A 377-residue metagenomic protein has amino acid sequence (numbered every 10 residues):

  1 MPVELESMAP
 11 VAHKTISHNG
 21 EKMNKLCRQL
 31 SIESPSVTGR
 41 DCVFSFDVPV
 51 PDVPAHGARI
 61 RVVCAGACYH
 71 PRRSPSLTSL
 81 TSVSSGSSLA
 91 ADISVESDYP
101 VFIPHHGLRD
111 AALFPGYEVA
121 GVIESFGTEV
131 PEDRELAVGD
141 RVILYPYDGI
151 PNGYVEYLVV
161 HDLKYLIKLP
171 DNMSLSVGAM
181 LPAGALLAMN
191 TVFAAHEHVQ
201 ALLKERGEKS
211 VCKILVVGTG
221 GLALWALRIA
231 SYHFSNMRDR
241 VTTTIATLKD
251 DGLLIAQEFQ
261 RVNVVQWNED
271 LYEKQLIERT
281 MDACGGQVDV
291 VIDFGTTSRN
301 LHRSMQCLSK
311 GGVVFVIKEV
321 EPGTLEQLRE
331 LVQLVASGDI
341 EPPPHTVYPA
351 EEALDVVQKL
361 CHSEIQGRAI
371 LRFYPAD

Functional and structural regions predicted by a protein language model:
P2-E4, P10, K14, H18 (+1 more regions): C-terminal hydrophobic helical "lid"/dimerization subdomain of Rossmann-like NAD(P)H-dependent oxidoreductases
P49-G66, S76-G149: Glycine-rich beta-strand-centered segment in the early N-terminal region that forms part of a ligand/cofactor-binding
L108-A112, Y117, V142-V217: NAD(P)H dinucleotide-binding glycine-rich loop of Rossmann-like/cofactor-binding domains, especially the beta1-alpha1
I143, I292, F315: N-terminal Rossmann-like NAD(P) cofactor-binding module of classical short-chain dehydrogenase/reductase
L187, L222, R299: Hydrophobic/small residue at the entry helix of a nucleotide-binding pocket
S210-T219, S231-R303: Adenosine-nucleotide cofactor-binding segment
V241, G312-V313: Glycine-centered, small-residue-biased loops immediately flanking beta-strands in adenine/cofactor-binding cores
L308-S309: Helix-to-beta-strand junctions that scaffold the AdoMet/dcAdoMet cofactor pocket in Class I SAM-dependent enzymes
